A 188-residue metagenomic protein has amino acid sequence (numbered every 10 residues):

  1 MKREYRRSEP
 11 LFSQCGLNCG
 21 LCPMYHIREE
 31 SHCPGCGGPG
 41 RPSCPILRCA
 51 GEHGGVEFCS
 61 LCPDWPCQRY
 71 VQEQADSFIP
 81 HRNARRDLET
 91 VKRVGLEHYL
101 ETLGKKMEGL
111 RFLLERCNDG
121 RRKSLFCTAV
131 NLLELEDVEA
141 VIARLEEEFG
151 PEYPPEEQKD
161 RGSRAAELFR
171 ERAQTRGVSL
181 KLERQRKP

Functional and structural regions predicted by a protein language model:
M1-P188: Cysteine-centered metal-binding/redox modules
